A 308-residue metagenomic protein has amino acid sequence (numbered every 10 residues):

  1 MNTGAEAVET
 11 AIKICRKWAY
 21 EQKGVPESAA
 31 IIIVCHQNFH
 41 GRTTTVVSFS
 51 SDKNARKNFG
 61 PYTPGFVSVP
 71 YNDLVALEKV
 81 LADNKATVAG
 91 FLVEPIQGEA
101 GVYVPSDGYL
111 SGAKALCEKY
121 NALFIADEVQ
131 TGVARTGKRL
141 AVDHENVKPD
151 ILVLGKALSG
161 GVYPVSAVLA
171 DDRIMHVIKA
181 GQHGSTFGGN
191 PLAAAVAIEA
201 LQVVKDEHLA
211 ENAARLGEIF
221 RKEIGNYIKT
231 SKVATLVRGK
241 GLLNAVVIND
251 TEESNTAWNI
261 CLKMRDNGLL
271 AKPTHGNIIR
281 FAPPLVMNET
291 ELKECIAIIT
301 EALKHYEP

Functional and structural regions predicted by a protein language model:
M1-P308: Conserved N-terminal phosphate-binding loop of PLP-dependent enzymes in the Aspartate aminotransferase
